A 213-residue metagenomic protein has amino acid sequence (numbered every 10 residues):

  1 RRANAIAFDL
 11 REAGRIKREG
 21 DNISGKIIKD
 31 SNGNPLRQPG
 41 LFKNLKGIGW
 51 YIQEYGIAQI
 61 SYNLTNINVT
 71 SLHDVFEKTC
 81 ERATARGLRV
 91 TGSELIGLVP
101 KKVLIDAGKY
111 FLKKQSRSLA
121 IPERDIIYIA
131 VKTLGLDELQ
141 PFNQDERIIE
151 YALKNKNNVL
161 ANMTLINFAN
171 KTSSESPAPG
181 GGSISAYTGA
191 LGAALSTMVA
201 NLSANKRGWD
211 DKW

Functional and structural regions predicted by a protein language model:
R1, T172-V199: Conserved phosphate/anionic-ligand binding catalytic regions in large, soluble enzymes, centered on
R1-N167, S174-E175: Long, contiguous binding/interaction regions
E12, A85, A193, T197 (+1 more regions): Short, well-ordered loop/turn and helix-capping segments at boundaries between secondary-structure elements and domains
Y51-E54, T70, A178, I184 (+2 more regions): A generic structural micro-environment signature that highlights single residues at secondary-structure boundaries
P100-K102, P179, W209: A broad, structure-centric signal for solvent-exposed, well-ordered loop/edge residues that line or flank functional
L160-T164, A190, N201: Acidic, low-complexity proline/glycine-rich segments
N205-W213: A structural-propensity feature for long, helix-poor, extended segments
